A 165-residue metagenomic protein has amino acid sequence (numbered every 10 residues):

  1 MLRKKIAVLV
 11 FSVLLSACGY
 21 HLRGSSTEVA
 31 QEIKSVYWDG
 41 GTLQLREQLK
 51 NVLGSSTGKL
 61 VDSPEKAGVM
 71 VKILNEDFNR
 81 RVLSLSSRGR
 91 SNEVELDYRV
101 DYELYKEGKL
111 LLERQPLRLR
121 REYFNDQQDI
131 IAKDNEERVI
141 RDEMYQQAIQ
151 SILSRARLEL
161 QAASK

Functional and structural regions predicted by a protein language model:
M1-A7: Bacterial N-terminal signal peptides that target proteins for export
L14-A17: C-terminal motif of bacterial Sec signal peptides marking the signal peptidase cleavage site
G19-H21: Bacterial signal peptide processing site
S25-A30: Short, low-complexity, disordered segments immediately C-terminal to signal peptides in bacterial exported proteins
Q31-D77: N-terminal segment of the mature soluble domain
Y37, G41, L45, N92-V94 (+2 more regions): Extracytoplasmic/periplasmic, Sec-exported soluble proteins
K72-P116, E122-R138, S154: Surface-exposed short loop/turn segments
I131-K165: C-terminal/domain-edge helix-coil "capping" segments
